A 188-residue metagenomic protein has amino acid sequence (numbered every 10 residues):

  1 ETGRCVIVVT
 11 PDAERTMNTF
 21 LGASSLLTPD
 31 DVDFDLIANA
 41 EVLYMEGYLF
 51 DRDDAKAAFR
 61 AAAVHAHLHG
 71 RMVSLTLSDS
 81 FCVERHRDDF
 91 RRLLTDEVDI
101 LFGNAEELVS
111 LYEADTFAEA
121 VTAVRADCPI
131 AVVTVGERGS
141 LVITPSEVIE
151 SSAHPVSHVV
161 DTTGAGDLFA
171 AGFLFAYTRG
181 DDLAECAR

Functional and structural regions predicted by a protein language model:
E1-M45: Conserved N-terminal subdomain of the carbohydrate kinase-like
T10, E97, G172: Conserved functional loop/turn residues at catalytic and ligand-binding sites
M17, V98, E150-S152: Short hydrophobic/aromatic-enriched beta-strand-loop microsegments
F20, D54, S152-A153: Short clusters of small/polar residues that mark proteolytic maturation junctions
D35-A38, D96, A126: Structured loop/turn residues at beta-strand edges in well-structured enzyme cores
V42-T122, I130, R138-S140: Conserved beta-alpha-beta core of the PfkB/ribokinase-like small-molecule kinase fold
V64-L68, D88, E113-R188: Conserved phosphate-binding/catalytic region of the ribokinase-like
